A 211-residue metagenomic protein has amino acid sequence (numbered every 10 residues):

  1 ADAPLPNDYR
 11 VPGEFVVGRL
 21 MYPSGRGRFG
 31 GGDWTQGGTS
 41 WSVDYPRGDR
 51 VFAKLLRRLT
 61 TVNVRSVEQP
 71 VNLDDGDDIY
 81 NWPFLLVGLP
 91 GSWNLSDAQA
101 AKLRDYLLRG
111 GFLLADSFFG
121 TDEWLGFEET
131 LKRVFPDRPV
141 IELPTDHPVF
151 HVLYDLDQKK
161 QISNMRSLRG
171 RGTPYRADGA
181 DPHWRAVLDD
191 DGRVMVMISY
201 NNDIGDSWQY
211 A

Functional and structural regions predicted by a protein language model:
A1, N63-S66, G120-T121, T173-A177: A short linear-motif detector with a strong N-terminal bias
A1-F84, P90-G91, D203-A211: Aromatic-Pro/Gly-enriched surface loop or interdomain linker that acts as a lid/target-recognition segment
V17, I79-W124: Short alpha-beta junction capping motif
Y22, R57-T61, L108-G111, K132-P136: Sec-exported extracytoplasmic/periplasmic mature domains
Y22-R26, P90-N94, G111-L113, F118-E123 (+2 more regions): Solvent-exposed loop/turn segments at secondary-structure junctions within structured extracellular/periplasmic domains
F29-G31, D122-A211: An acidic, glycine-rich "communication" segment
R47, V51, L55, A98 (+4 more regions): Extracytoplasmic/secreted proteins, especially bacterial periplasmic and envelope-associated proteins
V62-N72, A115-G120, R138-D146: Surface-exposed patches in mature extracellular/periplasmic domains of secreted proteins
